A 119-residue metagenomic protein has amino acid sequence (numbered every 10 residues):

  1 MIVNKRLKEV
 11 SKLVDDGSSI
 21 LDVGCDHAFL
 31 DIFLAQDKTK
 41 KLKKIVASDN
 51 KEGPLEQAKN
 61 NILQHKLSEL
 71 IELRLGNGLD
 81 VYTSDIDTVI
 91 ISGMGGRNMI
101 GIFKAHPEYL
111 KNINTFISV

Functional and structural regions predicted by a protein language model:
M1-G17: Conserved alpha-helix/loop element of class I SAM-dependent methyltransferases that forms part of the SAM/SAH-binding
G17-D26: Conserved class I S-adenosyl-L-methionine
A28, I32: Glycine-rich SAM-binding Motif I of class I
K43-D49: Conserved SAM-binding motif I beta-strand of class I
E52, E56-S84: S-adenosyl-L-methionine
I86-G93: Short SAM/SAH-binding signature in class I
R97-H106: A short, conserved alpha-helix within the catalytic core of class I
L110-V119: Conserved beta-strand signature within the Rossmann-like core of class I S-adenosyl-L-methionine
